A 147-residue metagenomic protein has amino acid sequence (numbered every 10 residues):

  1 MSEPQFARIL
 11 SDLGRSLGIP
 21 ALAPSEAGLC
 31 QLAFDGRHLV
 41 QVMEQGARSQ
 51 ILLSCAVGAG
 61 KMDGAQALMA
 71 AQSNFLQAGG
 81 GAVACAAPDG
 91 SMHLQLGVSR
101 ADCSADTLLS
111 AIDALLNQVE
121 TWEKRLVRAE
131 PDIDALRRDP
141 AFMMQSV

Functional and structural regions predicted by a protein language model:
M1-V40, A87: Charge-rich, low-complexity N-terminal segments
L13, A65-A71, I112-L115: Short, Φ-rich (hydrophobic/aromatic) sequence segments
A27-L29, R48-L52, D89-H93: A generic structural signal for beta-strand entry/edge sites
L32, V40-G58: Short, well-structured hydrophobic secondary-structure segments
S54-G97: Short, internal acidic amphipathic alpha-helical interface segments that mediate docking to partner proteins
S73-Q77, R100-E130: Ampiphathic alpha-helical segments that act as solvent-exposed interaction surfaces
L126-V147: Short, highly charged C-terminal tails/helix-capping segments
